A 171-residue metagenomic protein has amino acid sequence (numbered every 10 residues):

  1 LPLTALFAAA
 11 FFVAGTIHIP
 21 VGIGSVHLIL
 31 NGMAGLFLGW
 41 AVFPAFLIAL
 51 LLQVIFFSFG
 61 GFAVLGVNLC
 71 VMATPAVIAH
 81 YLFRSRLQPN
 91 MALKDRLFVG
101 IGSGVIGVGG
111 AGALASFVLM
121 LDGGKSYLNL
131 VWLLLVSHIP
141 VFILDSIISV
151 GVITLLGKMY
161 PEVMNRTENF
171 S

Functional and structural regions predicted by a protein language model:
L1-L6, F43-L47, L65-C70, L97-V105 (+1 more regions): Hydrophobic alpha-helical transmembrane segments
L1-M33: Hydrophobic transmembrane alpha-helices
L1-P2, Y127-S171: Alpha-helical transmembrane segments and their cytosolic interface
T16-V26, I48-A79: Interfacial aromatic-anchored transmembrane helix boundaries in multi-pass membrane proteins
G22-I29, A41-L47, I147: Transmembrane helix boundary and interhelical junction motifs in multipass membrane proteins
A34-A41: Alpha-helix C-terminal capping segments
G60, L82, R86-M91, V118 (+2 more regions): Membrane-interfacial segments
N68-A115: Short helix-perturbing small/polar motifs within transmembrane alpha-helices
